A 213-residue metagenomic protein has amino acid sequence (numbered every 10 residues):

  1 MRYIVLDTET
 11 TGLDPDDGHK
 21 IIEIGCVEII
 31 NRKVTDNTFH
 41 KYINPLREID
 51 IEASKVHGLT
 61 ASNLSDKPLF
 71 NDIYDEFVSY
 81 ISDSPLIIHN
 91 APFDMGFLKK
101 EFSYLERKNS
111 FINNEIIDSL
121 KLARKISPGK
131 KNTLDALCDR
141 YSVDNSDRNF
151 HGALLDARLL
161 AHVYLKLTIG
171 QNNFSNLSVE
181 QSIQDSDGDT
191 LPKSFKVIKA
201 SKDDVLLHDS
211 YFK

Functional and structural regions predicted by a protein language model:
M1-I4, T8-N113, R124, L134-H151: Conserved non-catalytic scaffold segment of RNase H-like nuclease domains
P85-I88, F97, T133-G188, K199: Acidic, Mg2+-coordinating catalytic module of metal-dependent nucleases/exonucleases that use a two-metal-ion mechanism
I116-N132: Short alpha-helix plus adjacent loop in nuclease-associated cores
I183-K213: Acidic, Ser/Thr-rich low-complexity intrinsically disordered segments
